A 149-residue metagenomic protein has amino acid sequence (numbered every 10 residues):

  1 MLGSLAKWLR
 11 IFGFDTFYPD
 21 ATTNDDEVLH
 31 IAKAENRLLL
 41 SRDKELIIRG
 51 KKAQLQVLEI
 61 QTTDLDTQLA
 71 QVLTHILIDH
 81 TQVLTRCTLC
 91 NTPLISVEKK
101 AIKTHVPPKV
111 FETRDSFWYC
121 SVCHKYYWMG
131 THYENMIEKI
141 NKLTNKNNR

Functional and structural regions predicted by a protein language model:
M1-Q82: Long, charged N-terminal interaction/targeting segments
L40-S41, Y119-C120, Y127-W128: Short hydrophobic-aromatic micro-motifs
H80-V83, T113-S116: Short metal-coordination and nucleic-acid-contact micro-motifs, chiefly zinc-binding Cys/His arrays
V83, S121, N145, R149: Surface-exposed, charge/polar-rich loops and edge strands
C87-C90, C120-C123: Short cysteine-rich clusters marking metal-coordination/redox-active sites
T92-E98, W128: Short functional micro-motifs and their immediate structural scaffolds
A101-E112, N135-K146: Short cysteine/histidine-rich metal-coordination sites, predominantly Zn2+-binding motifs
